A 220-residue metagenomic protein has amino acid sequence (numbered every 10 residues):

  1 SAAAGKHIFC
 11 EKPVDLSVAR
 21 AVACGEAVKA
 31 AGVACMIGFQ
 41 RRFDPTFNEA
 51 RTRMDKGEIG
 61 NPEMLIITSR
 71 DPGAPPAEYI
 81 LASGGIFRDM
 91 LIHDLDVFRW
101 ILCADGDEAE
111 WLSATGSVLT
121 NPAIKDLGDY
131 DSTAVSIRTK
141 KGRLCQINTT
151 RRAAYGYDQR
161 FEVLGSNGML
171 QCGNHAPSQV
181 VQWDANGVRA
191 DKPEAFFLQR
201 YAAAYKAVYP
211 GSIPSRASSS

Functional and structural regions predicted by a protein language model:
S1-R42, G57: Beta-strand-loop-alpha-helix segment that lines the small-molecule cofactor/substrate pocket of alpha/beta enzymes
F9, A34-M36, I66, S113 (+2 more regions): Structural detector of well-ordered beta-strand residues that form the stable sheet scaffold of enzyme domains
E11, T68, T115, L164: Alpha/beta-hydrolase-fold catalytic nucleophile elbow
A23, E49-T52, D96-V97, A134: Alpha-helical elements of Rossmann-like donor-binding domains used by nucleotide-donor carbohydrate transfer enzymes
G25-A34, N48-P62, L164-G165: Basic phosphate/pyrophosphate-binding loop/patch that engages nucleotide-derived ligands
Q40, E162, N167-S220: C-terminal glycine/acidic-rich active-site capping loop/insertion
K56-I66, D107-E110: A short alpha-helix-loop-beta-strand transition element characteristic of N-terminal alpha/beta dinucleotide-binding
A74-L144, N148-D158: Rossmann-like dinucleotide-binding domain that binds NAD(P)(H)
